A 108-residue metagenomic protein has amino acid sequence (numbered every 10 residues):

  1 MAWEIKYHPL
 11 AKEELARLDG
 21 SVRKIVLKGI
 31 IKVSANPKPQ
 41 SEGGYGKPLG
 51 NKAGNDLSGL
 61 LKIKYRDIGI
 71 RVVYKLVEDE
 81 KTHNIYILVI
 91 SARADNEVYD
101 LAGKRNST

Functional and structural regions predicted by a protein language model:
M1-K32: Arg/Lys-rich, positively charged N-terminal/basic patches that mediate binding to nucleic acids
I5, L61, I85: A broad, low-specificity signal marking well-ordered, structured residues that form hydrophobic/aromatic
E13-A16, K64-T108: Enriched for short, Lys/Arg-rich terminal
A35-K64: A short, surface-exposed loop/turn module that caps and links secondary-structure elements
